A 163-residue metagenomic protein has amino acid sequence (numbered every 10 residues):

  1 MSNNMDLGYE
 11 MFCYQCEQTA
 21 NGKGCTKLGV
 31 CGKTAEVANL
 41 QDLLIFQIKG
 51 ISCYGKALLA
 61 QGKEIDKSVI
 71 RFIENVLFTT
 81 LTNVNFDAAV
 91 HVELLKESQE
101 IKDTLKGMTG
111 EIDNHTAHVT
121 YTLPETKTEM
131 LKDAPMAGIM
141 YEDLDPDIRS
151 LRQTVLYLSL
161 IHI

Functional and structural regions predicted by a protein language model:
N3-A57: N-terminal-proximal low-complexity accessory segments that begin disordered and transition into the first
N3-L7, E64-I65, A88, V92 (+3 more regions): Peripheral terminal and linker regions in Fe-S/redox and tRNA-modifying enzymes
D42-F86: Long, charge-rich boundary regions
D103-R149: Long, low-complexity or tandemly repetitive, helically biased scaffold regions used for multimeric assembly/adhesion
P146, L156-Y157: Extended, charged alpha-helical coiled-coil/arm scaffolds that mediate oligomerization and mechanical coupling in large
I161-I163: Conserved small/polar residues in nucleotide/adenosyl-binding loops
